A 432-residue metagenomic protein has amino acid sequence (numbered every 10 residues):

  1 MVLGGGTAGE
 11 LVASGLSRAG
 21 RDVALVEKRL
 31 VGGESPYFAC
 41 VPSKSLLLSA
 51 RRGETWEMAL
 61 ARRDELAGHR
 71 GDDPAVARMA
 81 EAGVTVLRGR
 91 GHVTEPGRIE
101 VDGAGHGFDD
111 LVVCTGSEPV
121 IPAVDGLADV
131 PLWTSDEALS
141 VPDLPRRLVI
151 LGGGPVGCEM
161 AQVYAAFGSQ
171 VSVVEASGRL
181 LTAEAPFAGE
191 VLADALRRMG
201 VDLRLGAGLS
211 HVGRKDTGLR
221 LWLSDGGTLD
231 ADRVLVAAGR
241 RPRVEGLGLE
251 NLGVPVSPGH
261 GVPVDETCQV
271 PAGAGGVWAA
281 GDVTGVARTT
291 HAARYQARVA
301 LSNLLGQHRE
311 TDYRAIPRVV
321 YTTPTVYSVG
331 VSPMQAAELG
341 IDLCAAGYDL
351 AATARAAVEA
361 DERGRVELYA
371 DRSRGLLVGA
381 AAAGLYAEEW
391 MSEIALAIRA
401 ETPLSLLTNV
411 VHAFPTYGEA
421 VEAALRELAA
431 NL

Functional and structural regions predicted by a protein language model:
M1-L3, G91, H106-G116, I150-L151 (+5 more regions): Short hydrophobic core segments
V2, G6-L11, L30-V31, S35 (+6 more regions): Residue-level detector of alpha-helix initiation sites
L3-R29, E34, V41, S45 (+1 more regions): Flexible, glycine-rich terminal cap/loop adjacent to redox cofactors in electron-transfer oxidoreductases
L3-R70, V163-A183, E389: Beta1-alpha1 glycine-rich phosphate/pyrophosphate-binding loop at the start of Rossmann-like nucleotide-binding domains
E34-G105, E184-S210, M334-Q335, A423: N-terminal Rossmann-like dinucleotide/flavin-binding domain of flavoprotein oxidoreductases that bind FAD/FMN
E65-D72, L139-S140, P145-V149, P155-R220 (+3 more regions): Rossmann-like dinucleotide-binding cores of NAD(P)H-dependent redox enzymes
T94-H106, G213-T228: Conserved beta-strand-loop-beta-strand element in the redox core of flavoprotein oxidoreductases
A128-R146, T228-L305: FAD-site-proximal beta/loop scaffold in flavoenzymes
